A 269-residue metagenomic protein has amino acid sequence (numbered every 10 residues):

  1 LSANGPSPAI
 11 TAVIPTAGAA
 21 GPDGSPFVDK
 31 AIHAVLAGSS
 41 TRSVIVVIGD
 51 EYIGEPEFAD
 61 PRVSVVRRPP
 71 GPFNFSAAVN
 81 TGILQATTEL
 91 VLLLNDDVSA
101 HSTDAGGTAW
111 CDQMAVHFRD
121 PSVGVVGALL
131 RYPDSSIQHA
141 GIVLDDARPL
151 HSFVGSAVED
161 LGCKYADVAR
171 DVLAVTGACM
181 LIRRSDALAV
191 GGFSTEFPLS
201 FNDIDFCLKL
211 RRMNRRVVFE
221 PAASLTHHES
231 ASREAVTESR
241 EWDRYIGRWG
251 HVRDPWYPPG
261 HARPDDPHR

Functional and structural regions predicted by a protein language model:
L1-S7, G124, D134, D146-D171 (+3 more regions): C-terminal, non-catalytic tails of nucleotide-sugar-dependent glycosyltransferases
P8-T11, D205: Cell-envelope/extracellular polymer assembly enzymes that use nucleotide-activated donors
K30-R42: Short, acidic, metal-binding catalytic loop of nucleotide-sugar glycosyltransferases
V47-P56, S99: A conserved acidic beta->alpha catalytic loop
P69-A86, S102-T103: Glycine-rich, basic loop-to-helix element that forms the pyrophosphate-binding segment of sugar-nucleotide handling
V91: Short aromatic/hydrophobic "clamp" motif used to bind/position activated sugar donors
S102-A147: Conserved donor NDP-sugar-binding/catalytic core segment of glycosyltransferases
G106-M114, A166, D171-G191, E196-T226: A short, conserved alpha-helix in the catalytic core of glycosyltransferases
